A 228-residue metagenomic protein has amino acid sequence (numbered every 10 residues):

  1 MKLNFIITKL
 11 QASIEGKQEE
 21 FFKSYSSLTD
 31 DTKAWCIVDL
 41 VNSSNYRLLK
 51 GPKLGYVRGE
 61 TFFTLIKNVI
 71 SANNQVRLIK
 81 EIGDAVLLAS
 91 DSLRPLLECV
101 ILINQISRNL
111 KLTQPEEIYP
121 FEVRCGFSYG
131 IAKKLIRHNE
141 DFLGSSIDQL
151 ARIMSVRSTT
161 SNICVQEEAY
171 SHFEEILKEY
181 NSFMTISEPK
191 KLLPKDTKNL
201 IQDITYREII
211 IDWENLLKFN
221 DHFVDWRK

Functional and structural regions predicted by a protein language model:
M1-S24, T159-K228: Intrinsically disordered, glycine/charged-rich C-terminal tails and inter-domain linkers that flank nucleotidyl cyclase
N4, N42-N45, N68, N73-N74 (+8 more regions): Detector for Asparagine
I6-T8, T32, L48-L49, Q114-E117 (+1 more regions): Short acidic/polar alpha-helix capping motifs at helix-coil junctions
I14, Q18-E98: Catalytic NTP-binding/metal-coordinating core of nucleotidyl cyclase/transferase enzymes
L28-D30, G51, G83-A85, G130 (+3 more regions): Glycine-centered flexibility motif
D30-D31, D39, D84, D91 (+7 more regions): Acidic-enriched, low-complexity/disordered segments with a strong bias for Aspartate over Glutamate
S90-D203: Catalytic beta-strand-to-alpha-helix segment of the class III nucleotidyl cyclase homology domain
